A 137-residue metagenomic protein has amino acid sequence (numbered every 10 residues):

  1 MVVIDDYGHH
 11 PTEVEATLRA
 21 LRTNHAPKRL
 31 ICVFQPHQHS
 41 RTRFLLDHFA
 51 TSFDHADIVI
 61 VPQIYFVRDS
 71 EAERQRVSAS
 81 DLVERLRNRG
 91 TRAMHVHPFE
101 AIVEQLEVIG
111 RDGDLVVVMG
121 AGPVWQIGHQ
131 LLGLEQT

Functional and structural regions predicted by a protein language model:
M1-T137: ATP-dependent carboxylate-amine ligase
